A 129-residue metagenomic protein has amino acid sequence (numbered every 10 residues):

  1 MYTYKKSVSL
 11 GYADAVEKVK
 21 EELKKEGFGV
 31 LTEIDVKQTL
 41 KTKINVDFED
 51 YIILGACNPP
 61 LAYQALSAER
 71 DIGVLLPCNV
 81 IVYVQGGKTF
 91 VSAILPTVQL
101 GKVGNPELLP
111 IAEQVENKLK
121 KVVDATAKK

Functional and structural regions predicted by a protein language model:
M1-G27, V123-D124: Terminal, regulation- and interaction-focused segments at domain boundaries
S9-G11, C57, Y83, I94: Solvent-exposed residues in well-ordered beta-strands and their adjoining turns, especially edge/terminal strands
D14, D35, P110, Q114: Conserved active-site and cofactor/substrate-binding residues in soluble primary-metabolism enzymes
E17-K18, D35, A68, K118: Short Gly/charged-rich anion-binding patches and loops
L23, V74-G86, V123-K129: Short secondary-structure transition/capping segments
G29, D35-I81: Compact, glycine-rich, soluble single-domain proteins
N79-N105: Beta-strand/loop substructures that line and gate deep hydrophobic ligand-binding cavities in soluble
K102-K129: Well-ordered alpha/beta subsegment
